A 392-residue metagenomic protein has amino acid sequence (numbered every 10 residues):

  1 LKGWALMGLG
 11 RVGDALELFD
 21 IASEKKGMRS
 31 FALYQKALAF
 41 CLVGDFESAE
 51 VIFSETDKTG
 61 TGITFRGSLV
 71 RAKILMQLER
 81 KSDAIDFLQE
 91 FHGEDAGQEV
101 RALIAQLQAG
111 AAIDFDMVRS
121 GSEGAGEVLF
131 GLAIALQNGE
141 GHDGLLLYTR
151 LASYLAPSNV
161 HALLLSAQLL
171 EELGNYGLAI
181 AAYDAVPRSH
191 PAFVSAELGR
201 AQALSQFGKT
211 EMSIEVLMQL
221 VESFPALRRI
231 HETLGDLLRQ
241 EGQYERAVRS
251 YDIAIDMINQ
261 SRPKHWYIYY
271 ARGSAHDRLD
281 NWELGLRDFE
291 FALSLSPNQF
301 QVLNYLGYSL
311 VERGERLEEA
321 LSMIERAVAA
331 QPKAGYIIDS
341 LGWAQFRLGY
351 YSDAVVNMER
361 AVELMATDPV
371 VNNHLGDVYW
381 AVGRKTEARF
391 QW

Functional and structural regions predicted by a protein language model:
L1, Q35, V70, L103 (+9 more regions): Canonical tetratricopeptide repeat
W4, L38, K73, I134 (+7 more regions): Residue-level recognition of tetratricopeptide repeat
M7, C41, M76, Q137 (+7 more regions): Position-specific recognition of the canonical hydrophobic site in helix A of tetratricopeptide repeat
E24-K26, K58-G60, G93-E94, L155 (+6 more regions): Structural marker of alpha-solenoid helical repeat scaffolds
A32, G67, V100-R101, V128 (+8 more regions): TPR alpha-solenoid repeat register
I113-V128, N259-W266: TPR-adjacent "capping" and linker segments in tetratricopeptide-repeat scaffold/adaptor proteins
